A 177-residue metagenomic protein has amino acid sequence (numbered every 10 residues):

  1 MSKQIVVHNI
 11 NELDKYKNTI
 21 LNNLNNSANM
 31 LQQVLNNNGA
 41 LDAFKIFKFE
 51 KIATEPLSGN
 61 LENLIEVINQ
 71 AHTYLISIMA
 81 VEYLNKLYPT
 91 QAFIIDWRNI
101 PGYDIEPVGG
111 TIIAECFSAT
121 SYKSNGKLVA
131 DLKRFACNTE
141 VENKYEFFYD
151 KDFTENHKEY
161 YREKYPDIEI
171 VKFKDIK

Functional and structural regions predicted by a protein language model:
M1-K51: Nuclease-adjacent, charged terminal/linker segments that flank catalytic cores
L24, L31, A80-Y88, F135-T139 (+1 more regions): Hydrophobic, Leu/Ile/Phe/Ala-enriched alpha-helical segments that form helix-helix packing faces
G39, F49-D96: Acidic-basic catalytic patches of nuclease active cores, encompassing PD-(D/E)XK and other metal-cofactor nuclease
P89, V108-T111, T139-N143: Short glycine/proline-enriched coil/turn segments at helix->beta-strand junctions
N99-G102: Short acidic/glycine-enriched loop/turn segments that link adjacent beta-strands
I105-Y122: Conserved catalytic cores of phosphodiester-cleaving nucleases, focusing on short active-site segments
S118-I170: Catalytic cores of nucleic-acid endonucleases
E169-K177: A generic structural motif
